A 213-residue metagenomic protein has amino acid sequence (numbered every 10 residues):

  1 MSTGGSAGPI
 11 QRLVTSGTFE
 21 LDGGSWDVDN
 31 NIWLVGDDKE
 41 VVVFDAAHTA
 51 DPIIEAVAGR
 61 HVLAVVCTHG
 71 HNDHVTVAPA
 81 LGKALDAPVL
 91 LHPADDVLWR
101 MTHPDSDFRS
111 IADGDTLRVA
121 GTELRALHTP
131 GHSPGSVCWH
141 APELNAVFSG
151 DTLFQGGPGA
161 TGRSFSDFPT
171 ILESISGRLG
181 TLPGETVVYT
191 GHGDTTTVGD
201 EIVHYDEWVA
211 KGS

Functional and structural regions predicted by a protein language model:
G5-R60, C138-G150: Conserved beta-strand hairpin/beta-sheet module of binuclear metal-dependent hydrolase folds, prominently
Q11, V66, L90, R109-I111 (+3 more regions): Hydrophobic/aromatic beta-strand patches that form the interior of the parallel beta-sheet core in alpha/beta enzyme
R12-L34, R100-S106, G157, Y205-S213: Active-site-proximal loop/helix segment associated with metal-binding centers of metalloenzymes
T18, A94-D96, L153-F154: Short, acidic/turn-prone active-site loops that include or flank metal/cofactor- and phosphate-binding residues
D27-V28, V41, H48-E123, V203-W208: Active-site HxH/HxHxD metal-binding segment of metal-dependent hydrolases
N31-W33, R109, D115, V137 (+1 more regions): Residue-level detector of beta-strand structural context in well-folded domains
V35, T68, T129: Conserved S/T- and glycine-rich ATP-binding loop of Class I adenylate-forming
V41, D105, E123, H128 (+1 more regions): Metallo-beta-lactamase
